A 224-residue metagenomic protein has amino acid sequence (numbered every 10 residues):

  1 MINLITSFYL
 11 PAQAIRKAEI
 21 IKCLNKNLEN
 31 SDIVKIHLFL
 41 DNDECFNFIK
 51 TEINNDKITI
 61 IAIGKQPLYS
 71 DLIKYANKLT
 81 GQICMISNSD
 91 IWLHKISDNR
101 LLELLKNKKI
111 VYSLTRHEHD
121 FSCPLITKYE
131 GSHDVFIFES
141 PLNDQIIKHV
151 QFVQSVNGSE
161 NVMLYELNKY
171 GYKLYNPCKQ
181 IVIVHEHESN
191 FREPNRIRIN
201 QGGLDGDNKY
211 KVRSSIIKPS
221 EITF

Functional and structural regions predicted by a protein language model:
N3-L10, A14-R16, C23, V153-F224: C-terminal catalytic/acceptor-binding lobe
T6-S7, I15-E19, S31, L38 (+1 more regions): N-terminal pre-catalytic "stem/leader" segment of glycosyltransferase-like enzymes
Q13-A14, N42-I49, D120-S122: Short, charged/polar "capping" segments at the starts of alpha-helices and the immediately preceding loops
K22-V34: Short, acidic, metal-binding catalytic loop of nucleotide-sugar glycosyltransferases
H37-D43, R116, N176-I183: Acidic carboxylate-rich catalytic motifs and surrounding loops in phosphoryl-/glycosyl-chemistry enzymes
L38-C84: Active-site-proximal specificity loops/subdomain of glycosyltransferases
I73, N77, I91-Y165: Conserved catalytic core of nucleotide-sugar-dependent glycosyltransferases
I86-N88: Active-site acidic Asp-centered loop
